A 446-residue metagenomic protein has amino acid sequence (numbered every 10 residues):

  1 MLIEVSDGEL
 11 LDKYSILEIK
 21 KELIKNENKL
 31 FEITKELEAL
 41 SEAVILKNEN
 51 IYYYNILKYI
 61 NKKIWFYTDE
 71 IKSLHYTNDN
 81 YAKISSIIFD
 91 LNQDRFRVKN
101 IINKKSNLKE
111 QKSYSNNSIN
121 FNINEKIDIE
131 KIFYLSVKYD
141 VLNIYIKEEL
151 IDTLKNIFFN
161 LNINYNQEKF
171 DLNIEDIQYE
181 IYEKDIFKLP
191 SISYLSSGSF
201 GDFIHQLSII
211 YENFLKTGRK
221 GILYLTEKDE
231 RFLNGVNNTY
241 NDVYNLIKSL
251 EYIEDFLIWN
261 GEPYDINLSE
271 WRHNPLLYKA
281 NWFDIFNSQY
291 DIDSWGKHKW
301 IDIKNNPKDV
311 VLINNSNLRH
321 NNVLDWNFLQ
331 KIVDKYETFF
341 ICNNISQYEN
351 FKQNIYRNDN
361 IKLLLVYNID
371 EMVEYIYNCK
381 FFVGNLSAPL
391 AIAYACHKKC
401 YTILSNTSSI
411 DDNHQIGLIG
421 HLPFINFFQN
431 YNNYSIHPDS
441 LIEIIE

Functional and structural regions predicted by a protein language model:
M1-N120, I127-I129, F159-Y165, I174: Extended, charge-rich alpha-helical interface modules
N122-V141, Y145-E149, T153-F158, N162-E446: Catalytic machinery of carbohydrate-active enzymes, primarily nucleotide-sugar-dependent glycosyltransferases
